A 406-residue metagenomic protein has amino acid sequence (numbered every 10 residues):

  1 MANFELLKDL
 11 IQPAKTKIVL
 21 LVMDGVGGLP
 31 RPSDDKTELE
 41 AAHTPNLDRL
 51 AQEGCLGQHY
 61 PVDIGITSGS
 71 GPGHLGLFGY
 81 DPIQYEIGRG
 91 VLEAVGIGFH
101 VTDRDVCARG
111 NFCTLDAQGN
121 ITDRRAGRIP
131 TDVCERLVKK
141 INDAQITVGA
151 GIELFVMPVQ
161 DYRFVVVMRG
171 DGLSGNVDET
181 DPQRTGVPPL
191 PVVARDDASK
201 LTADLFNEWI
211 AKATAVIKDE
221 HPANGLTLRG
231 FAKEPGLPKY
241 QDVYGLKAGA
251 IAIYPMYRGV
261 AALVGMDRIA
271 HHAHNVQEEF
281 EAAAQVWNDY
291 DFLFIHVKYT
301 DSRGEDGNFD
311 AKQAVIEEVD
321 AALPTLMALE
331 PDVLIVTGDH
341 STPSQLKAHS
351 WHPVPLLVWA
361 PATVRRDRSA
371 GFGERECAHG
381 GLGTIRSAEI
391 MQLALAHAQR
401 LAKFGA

Functional and structural regions predicted by a protein language model:
M1-A406: Feature captures the catalytic ectodomains and active-site-proximal regions of enzymes that hydrolyze or transfer
